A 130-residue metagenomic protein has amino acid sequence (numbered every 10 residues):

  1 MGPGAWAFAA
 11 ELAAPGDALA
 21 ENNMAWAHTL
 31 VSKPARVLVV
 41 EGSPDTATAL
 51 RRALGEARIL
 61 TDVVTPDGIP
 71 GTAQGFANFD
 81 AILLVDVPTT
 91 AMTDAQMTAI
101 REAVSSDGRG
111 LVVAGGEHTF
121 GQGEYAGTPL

Functional and structural regions predicted by a protein language model:
M1-L130: N-linked glycosylation sequons
